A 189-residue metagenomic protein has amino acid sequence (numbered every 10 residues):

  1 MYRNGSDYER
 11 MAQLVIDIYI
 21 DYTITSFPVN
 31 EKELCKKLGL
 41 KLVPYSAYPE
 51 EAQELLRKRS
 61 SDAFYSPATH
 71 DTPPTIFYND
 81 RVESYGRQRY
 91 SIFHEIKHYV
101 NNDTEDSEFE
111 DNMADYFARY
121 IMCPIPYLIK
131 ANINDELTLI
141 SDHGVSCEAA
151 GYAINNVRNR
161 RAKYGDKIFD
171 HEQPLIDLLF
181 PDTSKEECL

Functional and structural regions predicted by a protein language model:
M1-L189: Active-site hotspot residues in diverse enzymes, especially metal/ion-binding acidic/histidine motifs
